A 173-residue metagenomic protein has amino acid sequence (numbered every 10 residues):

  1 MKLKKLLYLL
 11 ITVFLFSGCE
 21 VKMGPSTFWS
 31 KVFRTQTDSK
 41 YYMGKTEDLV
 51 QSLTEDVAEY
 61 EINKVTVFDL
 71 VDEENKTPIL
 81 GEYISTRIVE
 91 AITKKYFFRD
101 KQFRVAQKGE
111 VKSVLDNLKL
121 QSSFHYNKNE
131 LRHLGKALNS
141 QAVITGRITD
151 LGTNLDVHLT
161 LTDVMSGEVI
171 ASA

Functional and structural regions predicted by a protein language model:
M1-L7: Bacterial N-terminal signal peptides that target proteins for export
Y8-F16: Bacterial N-terminal signal peptides
V13, E59, A137-S140: Alpha-helix termination/capping residues and helix-transition junctions
E20, S30-S39, G152-N154, L161-A173: Short secondary-structure boundary motifs at beta->alpha junctions and helix caps
E20-K95, F103: A structural "domain/chain start" motif
N75, S113, V169: Conserved protein kinase catalytic core
L80-V89, K95, K101-T145, T149-H158 (+2 more regions): Short, solvent-exposed, polar/charged sequence segments at loop or secondary-structure edges
